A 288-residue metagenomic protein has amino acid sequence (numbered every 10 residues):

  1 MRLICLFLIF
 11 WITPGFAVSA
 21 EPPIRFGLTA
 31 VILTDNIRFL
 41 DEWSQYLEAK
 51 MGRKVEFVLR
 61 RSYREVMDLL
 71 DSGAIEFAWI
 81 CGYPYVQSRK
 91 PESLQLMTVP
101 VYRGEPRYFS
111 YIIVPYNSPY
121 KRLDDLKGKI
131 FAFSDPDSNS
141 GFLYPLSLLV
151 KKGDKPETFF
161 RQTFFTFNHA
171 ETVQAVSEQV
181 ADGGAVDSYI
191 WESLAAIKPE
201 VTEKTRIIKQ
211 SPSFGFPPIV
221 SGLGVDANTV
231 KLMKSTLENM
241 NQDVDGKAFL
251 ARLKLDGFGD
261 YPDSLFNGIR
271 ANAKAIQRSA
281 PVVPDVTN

Functional and structural regions predicted by a protein language model:
L3-T13: Sec-dependent N-terminal signal peptides
G15-S19: Sec/Tat signal peptide C-region and signal peptidase I cleavage site
E21, F26-E48, R60, P106-V173: Bilobed "Venus flytrap"/periplasmic-binding protein-like clamshell domains and structurally analogous long
P22-L28, I32-E42, F216, V220-N288: An extracytoplasmic/periplasmic, membrane-proximal ligand-sensing/linker region
D41-C81: N-terminal, post-signal-peptide region of Sec/Tat-exported proteins
R64-A78, P91, D124, H169-Y189: Short helices/loops that flank or line small-molecule/ion binding pockets
D68-D125, L146: Acidic, polar ligand-binding/catalytic clefts
S118, I130-N228: Pocket-lining segment of extracytoplasmic ligand-binding domains
